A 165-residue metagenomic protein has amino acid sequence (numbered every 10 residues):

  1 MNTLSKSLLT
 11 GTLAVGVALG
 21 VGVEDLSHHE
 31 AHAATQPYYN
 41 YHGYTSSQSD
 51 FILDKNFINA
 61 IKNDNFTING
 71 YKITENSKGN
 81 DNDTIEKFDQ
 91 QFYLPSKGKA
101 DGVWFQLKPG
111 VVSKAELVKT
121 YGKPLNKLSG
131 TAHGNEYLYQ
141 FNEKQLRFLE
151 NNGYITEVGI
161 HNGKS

Functional and structural regions predicted by a protein language model:
M1-A33: Sec-dependent N-terminal signal peptides of Gram-positive bacterial secreted proteins and lipoproteins
A33-S165: A cross-family detector of function-defining hotspots
